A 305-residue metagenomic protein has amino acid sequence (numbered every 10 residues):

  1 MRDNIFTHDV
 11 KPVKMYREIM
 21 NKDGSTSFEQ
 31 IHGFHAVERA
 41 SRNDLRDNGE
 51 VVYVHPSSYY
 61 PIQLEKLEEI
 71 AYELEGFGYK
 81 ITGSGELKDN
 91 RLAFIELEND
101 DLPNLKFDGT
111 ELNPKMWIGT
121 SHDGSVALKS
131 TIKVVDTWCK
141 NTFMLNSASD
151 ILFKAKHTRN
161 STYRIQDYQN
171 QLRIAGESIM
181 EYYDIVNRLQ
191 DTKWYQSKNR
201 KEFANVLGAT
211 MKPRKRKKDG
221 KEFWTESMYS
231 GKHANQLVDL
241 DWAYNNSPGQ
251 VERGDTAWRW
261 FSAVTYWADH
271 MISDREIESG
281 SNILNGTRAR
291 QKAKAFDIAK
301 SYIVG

Functional and structural regions predicted by a protein language model:
M1-E68: Feature for intrinsically disordered/low-complexity regulatory segments and propeptides
M1-K22, D100-G305: Intrinsically disordered, low-complexity regions enriched in serine/threonine
Y53, G78, P103-F107: A broadly used, surface-exposed interaction patch
E65, R91-A93, L112: Residues at beta-strand starts and edge strands
L74-E86: Short secondary-structure junctions
G83-L102: Beta-rich nucleic-acid/ligand-interaction surfaces
